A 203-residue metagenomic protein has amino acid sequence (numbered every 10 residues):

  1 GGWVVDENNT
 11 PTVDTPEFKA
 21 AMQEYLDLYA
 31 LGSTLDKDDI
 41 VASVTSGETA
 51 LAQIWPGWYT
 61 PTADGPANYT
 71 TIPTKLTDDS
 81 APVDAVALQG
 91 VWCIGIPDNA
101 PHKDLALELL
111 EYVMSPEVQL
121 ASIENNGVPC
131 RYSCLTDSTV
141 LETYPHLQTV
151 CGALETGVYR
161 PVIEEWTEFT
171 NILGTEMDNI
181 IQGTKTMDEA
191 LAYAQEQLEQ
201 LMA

Functional and structural regions predicted by a protein language model:
G1-N8, L88-P97, F169-D178: Periplasmic solute-binding protein
E7-K37: Glycine-centered hinge/linker elements that transmit conformational signals in sensory and ligand-binding systems
T12-K19, D38, A100, D104 (+2 more regions): Soluble non-cytosolic domains of exported or imported proteins
A30-T34, A63-V128, T184-K185: Extracytoplasmic/periplasmic substrate-recognition and gating elements
T34-S46: Short helix-initiation/N-cap motifs at beta->coil->alpha
V44, M187-L198: Short, well-structured alpha-helical segments that form the helix of a local strand-helix-strand
A50-W55, T70: Paired acidic/hydrophobic, glycine-rich loop segments that form the ligand-binding mouth/hinge of periplasmic-binding
T74, I123-T175, N179: Long, aromatic- and glycine/proline-rich binding clefts that accommodate carbohydrate-like moieties
